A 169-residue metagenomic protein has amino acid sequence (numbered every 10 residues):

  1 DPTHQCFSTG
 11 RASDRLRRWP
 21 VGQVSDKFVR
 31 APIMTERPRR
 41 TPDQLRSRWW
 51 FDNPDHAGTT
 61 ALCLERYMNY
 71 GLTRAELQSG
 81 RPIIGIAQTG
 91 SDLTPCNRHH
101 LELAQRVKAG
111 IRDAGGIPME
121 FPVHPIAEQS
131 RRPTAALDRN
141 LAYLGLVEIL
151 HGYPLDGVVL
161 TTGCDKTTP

Functional and structural regions predicted by a protein language model:
T35-P169: Metallocofactor- and cofactor-centric catalytic cores in central/energy metabolism, strongly enriched
